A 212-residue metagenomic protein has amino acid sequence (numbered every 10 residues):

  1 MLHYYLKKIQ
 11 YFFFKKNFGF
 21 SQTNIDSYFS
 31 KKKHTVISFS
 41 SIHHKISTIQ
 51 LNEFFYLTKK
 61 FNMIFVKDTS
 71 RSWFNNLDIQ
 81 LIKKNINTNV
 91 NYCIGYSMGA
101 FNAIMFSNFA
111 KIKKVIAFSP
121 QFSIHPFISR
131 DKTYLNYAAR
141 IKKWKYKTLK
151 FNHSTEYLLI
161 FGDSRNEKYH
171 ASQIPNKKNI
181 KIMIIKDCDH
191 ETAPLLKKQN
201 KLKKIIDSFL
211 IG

Functional and structural regions predicted by a protein language model:
Y4-K60: Short, surface-exposed "cap/lid" segments of acyl-processing enzymes
T58-S70: Conserved alpha/beta-hydrolase
K67-N89: Helix-loop module immediately N-terminal to the HCX5R catalytic loop in PTP-like cysteine phosphatase domains
D68, I116-P126: Active-site nucleophile loop of the alpha/beta-hydrolase fold
G95-G99, A103: Gly/Ala-rich beta-loop-alpha elbow adjacent to hydrolase catalytic centers
K132-P194, L210-G212: The feature captures the conserved acid-bearing segment of alpha/beta-hydrolase catalytic domains
P194-D207: Post-His helix in hydrolase/transferase enzymes
